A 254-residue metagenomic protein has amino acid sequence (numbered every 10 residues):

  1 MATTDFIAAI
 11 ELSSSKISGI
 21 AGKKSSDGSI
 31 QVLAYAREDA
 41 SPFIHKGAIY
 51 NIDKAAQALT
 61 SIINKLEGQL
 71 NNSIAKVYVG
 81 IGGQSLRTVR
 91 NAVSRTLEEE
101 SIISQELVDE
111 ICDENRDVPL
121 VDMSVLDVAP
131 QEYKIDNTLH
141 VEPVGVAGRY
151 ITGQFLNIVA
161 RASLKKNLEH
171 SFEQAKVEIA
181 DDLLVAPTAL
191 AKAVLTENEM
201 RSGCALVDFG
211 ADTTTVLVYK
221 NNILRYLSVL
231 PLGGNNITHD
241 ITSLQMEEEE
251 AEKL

Functional and structural regions predicted by a protein language model:
M1-K16, I20-A205, I223-R225, G234 (+1 more regions): Nucleotide/phosphate-binding catalytic cleft detector across ATP-hydrolyzing and phosphate-transferring enzymes
S202-S243: Glycine-rich phosphate-binding loop of actin/hexokinase-like ATP-binding domains
A251-L254: Small-residue helix-packing motif on alpha-helices
